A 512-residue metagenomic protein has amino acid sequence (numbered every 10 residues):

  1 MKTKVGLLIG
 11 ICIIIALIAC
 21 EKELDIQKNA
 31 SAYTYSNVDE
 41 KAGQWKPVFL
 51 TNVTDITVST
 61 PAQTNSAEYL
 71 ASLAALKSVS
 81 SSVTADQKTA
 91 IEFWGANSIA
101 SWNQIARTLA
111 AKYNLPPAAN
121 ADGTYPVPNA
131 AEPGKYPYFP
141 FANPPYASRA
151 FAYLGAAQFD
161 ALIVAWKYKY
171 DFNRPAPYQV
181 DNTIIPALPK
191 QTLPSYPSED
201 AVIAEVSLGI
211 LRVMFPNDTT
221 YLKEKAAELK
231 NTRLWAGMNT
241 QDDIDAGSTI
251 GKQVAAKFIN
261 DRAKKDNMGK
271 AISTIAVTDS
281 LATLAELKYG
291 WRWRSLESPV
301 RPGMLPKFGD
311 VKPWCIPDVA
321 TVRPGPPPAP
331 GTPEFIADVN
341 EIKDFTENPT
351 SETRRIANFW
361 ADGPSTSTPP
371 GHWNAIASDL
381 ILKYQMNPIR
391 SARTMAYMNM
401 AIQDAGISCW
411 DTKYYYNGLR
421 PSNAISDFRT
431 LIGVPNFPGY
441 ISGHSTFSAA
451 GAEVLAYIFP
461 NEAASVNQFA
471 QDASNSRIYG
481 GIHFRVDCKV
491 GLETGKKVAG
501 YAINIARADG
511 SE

Functional and structural regions predicted by a protein language model:
M1-I9: Bacterial N-terminal signal peptides that target proteins for export
A16-A19: C-terminal motif of bacterial Sec signal peptides marking the signal peptidase cleavage site
E21-E512: Acidic/polar surface patches and capping/hinge elements
